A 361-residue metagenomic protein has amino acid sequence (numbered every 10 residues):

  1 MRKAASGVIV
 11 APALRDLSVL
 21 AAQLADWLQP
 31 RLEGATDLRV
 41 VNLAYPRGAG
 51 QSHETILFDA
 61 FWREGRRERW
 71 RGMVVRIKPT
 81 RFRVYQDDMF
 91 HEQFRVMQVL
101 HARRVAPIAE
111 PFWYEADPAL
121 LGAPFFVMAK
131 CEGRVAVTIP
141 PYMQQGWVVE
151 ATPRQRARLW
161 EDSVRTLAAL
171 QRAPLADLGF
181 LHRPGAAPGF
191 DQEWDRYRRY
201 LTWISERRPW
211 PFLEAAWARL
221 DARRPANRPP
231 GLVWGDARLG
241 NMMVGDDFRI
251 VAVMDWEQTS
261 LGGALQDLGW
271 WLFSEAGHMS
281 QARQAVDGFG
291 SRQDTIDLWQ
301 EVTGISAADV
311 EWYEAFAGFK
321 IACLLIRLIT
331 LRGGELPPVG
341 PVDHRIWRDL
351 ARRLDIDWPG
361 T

Functional and structural regions predicted by a protein language model:
M1-V40: Juxta-kinase regulatory segment immediately upstream of eukaryotic protein kinase catalytic domains
A44-A215, R223-N227: ATP-binding pocket architecture of kinase catalytic cores
P184-G185, I305-A317: All-alpha amphipathic helical-bundle segments outside canonical DNA-binding/catalytic cores that form hydrophobic
L232-W234, L239: Catalytic-loop of the protein kinase fold
M254-T259: Activation of the activation-loop gatekeeper triad in protein kinase-fold domains
L265-G304, A317-E335: Active-site activation/catalytic loop segments of kinase-like enzymes and analogous catalytic loops in related
I305, D309, C323-T361: Helical subdomain adjoining the active site within ATP-dependent kinase catalytic cores
